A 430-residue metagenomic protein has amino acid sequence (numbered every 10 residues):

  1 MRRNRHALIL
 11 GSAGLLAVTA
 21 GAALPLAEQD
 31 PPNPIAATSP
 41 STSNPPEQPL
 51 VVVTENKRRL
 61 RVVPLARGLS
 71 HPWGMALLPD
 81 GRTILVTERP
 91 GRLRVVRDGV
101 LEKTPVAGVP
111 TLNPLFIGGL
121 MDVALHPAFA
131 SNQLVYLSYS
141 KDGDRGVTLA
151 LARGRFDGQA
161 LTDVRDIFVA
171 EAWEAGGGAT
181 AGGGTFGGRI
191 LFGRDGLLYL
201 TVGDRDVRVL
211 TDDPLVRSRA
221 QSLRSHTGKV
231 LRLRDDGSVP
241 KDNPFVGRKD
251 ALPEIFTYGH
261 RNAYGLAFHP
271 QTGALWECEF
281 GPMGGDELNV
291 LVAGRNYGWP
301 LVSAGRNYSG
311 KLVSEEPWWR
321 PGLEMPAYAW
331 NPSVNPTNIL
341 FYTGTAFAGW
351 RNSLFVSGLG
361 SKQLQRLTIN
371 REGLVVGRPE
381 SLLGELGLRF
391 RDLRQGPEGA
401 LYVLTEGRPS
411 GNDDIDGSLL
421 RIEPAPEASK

Functional and structural regions predicted by a protein language model:
R2-G11: Bacterial N-terminal signal peptides that target proteins for export
G11-T19: Bacterial N-terminal signal peptides
L24-D206, G265-F268, G273-G281, P332-E372 (+2 more regions): Acidic, Gly/Ser/Thr-rich repeat motifs that build Ca2+-stabilized beta-propeller blades
T104-G118, V164-G182, F186, H226 (+3 more regions): Surface-exposed loop and turn segments in beta-propeller and other repeat-based domains that flank or scaffold
L149-Q159, R217-D236, V290-V292, G417-P424: Beta-propeller blade signature
R208-S225, R408-I415: Acidic/polar, solvent-exposed loop segments in beta-strand-rich repeat domains
P244-K249, P253-R295: Acidic, glycine-rich loop-and-beta core segments that form the ion-binding/anion-interacting portion of active sites
H260, L374-P397: Conserved blade-ending motifs and adjacent loop-strand segments that build the rim/top face of beta-propeller domains
